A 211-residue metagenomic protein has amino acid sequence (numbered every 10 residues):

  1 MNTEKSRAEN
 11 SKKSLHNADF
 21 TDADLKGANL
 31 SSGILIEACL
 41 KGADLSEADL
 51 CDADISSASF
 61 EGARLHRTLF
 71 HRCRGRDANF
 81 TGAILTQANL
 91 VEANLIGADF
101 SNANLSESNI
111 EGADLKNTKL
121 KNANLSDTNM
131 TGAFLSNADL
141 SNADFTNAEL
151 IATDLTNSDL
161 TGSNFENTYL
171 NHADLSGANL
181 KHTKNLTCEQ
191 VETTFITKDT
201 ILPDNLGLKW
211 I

Functional and structural regions predicted by a protein language model:
M1-I211: Tandem repeat scaffolds
